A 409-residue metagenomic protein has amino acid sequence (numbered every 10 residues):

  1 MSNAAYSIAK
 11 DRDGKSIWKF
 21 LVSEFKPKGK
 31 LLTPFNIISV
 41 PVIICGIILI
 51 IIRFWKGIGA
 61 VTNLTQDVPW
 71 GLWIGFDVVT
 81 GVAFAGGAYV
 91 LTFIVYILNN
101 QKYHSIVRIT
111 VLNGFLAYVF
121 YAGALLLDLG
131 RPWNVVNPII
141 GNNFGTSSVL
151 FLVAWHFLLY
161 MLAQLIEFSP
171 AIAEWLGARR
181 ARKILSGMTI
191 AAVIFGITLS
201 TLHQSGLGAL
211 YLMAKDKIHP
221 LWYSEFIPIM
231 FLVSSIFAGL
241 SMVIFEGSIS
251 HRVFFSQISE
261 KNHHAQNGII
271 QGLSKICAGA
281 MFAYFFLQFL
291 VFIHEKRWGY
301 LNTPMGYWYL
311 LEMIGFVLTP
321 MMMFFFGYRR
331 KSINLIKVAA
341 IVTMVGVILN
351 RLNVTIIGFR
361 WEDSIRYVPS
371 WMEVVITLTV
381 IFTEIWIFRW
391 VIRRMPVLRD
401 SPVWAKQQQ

Functional and structural regions predicted by a protein language model:
S2-G14, G327-Q409: TerminUS-proximal long segments
S2-G87, L91, I385, R389 (+1 more regions): N-terminal signal-anchor module of multipass membrane proteins
F25, G29-L32, N36-G46, K102 (+2 more regions): Long, contiguous internal "core" modules enriched in hydrophobic/ aromatic residues
I37-I47, G114-A122, F195, V338-V347: Hydrophobic alpha-helical membrane-insertion segments
I50-T62, L126-V136, L202-D216, H251 (+2 more regions): Membrane-helix interface motif
I52-N63, V95-V107, L129-W133, P138 (+3 more regions): Juxtamembrane/interface segments at transmembrane-helix termini
V68-N134, L152: Membrane helical hairpin/interfacial module
V119-F120, S200, Y284-L287, V342-L352: Aromatic-anchored segments of alpha-helical transmembrane domains
